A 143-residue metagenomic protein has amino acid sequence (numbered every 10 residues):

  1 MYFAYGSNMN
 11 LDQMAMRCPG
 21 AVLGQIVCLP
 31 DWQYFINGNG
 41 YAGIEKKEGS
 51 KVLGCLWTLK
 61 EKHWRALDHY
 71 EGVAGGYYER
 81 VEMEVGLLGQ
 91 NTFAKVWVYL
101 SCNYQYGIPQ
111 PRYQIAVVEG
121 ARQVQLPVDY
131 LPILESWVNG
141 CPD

Functional and structural regions predicted by a protein language model:
M1-D143: Glycine-aromatic micro-motifs
